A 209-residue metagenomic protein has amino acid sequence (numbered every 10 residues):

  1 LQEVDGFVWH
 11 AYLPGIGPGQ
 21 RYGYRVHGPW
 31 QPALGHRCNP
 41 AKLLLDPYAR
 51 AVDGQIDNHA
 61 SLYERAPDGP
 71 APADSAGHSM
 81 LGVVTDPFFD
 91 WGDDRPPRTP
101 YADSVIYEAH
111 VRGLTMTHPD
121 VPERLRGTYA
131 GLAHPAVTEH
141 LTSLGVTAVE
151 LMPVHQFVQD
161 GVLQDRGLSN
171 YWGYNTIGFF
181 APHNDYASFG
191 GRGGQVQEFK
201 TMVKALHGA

Functional and structural regions predicted by a protein language model:
V4-V8, G15-Y107, T115-R124: The feature marks proteins involved in alpha-glucan
A11-P18, A187, T201: Signal that preferentially marks extracellular ectodomain short beta-strand elements of beta-sandwich modules
Y24, A109, L141, L151 (+2 more regions): Conserved, mostly hydrophobic/aromatic
H27-P29, V154-Q156, N184: An acidic- and aromatic-residue-enriched active-site/binding cleft used to recognize and process polar
S104, L144-V149, H207-A209: Loop/turn elements at helix/coil->beta-strand transitions in domains of secreted/extracellular proteins
R112-V149: A conserved hydrophobic secondary-structure block that centers on an alpha-helix together with its immediately flanking
V121-G131, G161-G208: Aromatic- and acidic-residue-enriched carbohydrate-binding clefts of CAZyme catalytic domains
L141-L168: Carboxylate/His-rich catalytic cores and anion/metal-binding grooves
